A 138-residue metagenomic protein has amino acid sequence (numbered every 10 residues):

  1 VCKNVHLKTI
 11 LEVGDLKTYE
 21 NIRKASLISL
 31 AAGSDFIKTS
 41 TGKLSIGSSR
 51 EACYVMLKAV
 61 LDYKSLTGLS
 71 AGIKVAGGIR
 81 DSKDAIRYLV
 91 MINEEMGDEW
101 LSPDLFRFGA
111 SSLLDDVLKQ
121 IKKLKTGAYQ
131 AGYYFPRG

Functional and structural regions predicted by a protein language model:
V1-I73, R80-S111, K119-G138: Alpha/beta enzyme core
D116: N-terminal beta-loop-helix "entrance" segment that forms/cooperates in small-molecule cofactor or anionic ligand
